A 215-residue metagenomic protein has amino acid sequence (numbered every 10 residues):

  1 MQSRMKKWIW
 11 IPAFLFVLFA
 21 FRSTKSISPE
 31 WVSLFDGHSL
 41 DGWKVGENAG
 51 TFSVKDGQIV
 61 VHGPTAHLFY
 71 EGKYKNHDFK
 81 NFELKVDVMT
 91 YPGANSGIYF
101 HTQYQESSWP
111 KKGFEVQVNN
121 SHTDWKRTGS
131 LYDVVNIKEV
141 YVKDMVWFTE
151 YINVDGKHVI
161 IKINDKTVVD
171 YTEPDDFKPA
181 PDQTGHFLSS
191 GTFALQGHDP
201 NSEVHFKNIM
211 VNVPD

Functional and structural regions predicted by a protein language model:
M1-S28: Bacterial Sec-dependent N-terminal signal peptides
F21-D215: Carbohydrate-interacting regions of secretory-pathway proteins
